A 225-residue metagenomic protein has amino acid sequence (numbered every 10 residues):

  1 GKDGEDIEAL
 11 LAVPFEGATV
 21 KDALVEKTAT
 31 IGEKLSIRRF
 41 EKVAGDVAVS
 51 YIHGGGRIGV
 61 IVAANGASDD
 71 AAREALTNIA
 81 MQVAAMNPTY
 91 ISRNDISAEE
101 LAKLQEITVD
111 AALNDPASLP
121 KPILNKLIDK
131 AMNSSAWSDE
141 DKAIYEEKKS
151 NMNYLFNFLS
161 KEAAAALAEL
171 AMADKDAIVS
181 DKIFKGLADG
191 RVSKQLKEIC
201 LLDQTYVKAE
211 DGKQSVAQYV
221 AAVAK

Functional and structural regions predicted by a protein language model:
G1-K225: N-terminal assembly/interaction segments in proteins that build large macromolecular machines
